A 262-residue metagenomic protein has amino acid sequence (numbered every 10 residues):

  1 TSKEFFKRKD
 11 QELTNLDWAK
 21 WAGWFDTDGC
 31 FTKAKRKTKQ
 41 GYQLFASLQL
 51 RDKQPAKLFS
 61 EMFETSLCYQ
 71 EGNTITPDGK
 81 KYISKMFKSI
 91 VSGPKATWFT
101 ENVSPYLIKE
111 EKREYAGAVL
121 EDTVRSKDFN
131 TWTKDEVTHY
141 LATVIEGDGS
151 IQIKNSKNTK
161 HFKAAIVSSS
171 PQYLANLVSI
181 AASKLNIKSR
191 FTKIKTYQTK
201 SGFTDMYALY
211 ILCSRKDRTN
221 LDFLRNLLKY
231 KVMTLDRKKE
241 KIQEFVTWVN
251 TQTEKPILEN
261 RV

Functional and structural regions predicted by a protein language model:
T1-V262: Internal intein/HINT superfamily modules and their associated LAGLIDADG
